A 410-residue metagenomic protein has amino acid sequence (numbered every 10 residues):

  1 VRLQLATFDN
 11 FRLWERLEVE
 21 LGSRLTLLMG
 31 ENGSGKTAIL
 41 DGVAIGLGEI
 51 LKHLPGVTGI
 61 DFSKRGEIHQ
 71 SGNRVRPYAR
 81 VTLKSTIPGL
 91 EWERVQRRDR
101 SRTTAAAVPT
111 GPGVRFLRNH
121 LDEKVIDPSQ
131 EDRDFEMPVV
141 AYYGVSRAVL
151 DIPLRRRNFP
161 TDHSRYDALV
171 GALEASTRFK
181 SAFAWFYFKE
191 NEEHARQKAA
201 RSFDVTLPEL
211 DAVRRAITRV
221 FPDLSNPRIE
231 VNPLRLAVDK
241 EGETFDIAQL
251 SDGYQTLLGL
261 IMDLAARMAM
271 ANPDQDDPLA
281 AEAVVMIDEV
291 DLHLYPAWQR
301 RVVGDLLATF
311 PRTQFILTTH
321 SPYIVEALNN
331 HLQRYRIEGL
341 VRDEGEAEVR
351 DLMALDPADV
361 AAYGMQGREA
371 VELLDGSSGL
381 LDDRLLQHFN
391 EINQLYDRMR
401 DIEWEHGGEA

Functional and structural regions predicted by a protein language model:
V1, L51-P55, A107-L117, A199-R201 (+3 more regions): N-terminal start-of-chain detector that recognizes signal peptides and the immediate post-cleavage beginning
V1-S181, P311, E326, L332-M353 (+2 more regions): P-loop NTPase switch/coupling surface
V1-V57, N226, V231-F389: Switch/communication elements of ASCE P-loop NTPase nucleotide-binding domains
K84, L169-A280, W404-G407: Extended helical coiled-coil dimerization/tether regions that scaffold and oligomerize large DNA-maintenance assemblies
E131, R201-V205, I316, Q387: A general boundary/transition motif marking the beginning of the first structured unit of a protein
L207-D211, R215, G379, D383 (+1 more regions): Generic alpha-helical secondary structure signal
